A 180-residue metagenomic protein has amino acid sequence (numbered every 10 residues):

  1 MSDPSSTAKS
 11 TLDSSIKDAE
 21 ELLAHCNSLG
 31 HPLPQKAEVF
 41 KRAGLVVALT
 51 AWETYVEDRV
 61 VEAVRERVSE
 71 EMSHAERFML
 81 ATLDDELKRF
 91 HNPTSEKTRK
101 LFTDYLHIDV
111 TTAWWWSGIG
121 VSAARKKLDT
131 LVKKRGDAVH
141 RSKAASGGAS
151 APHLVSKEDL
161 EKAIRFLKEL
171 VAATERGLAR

Functional and structural regions predicted by a protein language model:
M1-T7, E38, W114-V121, S150: Short, charged, low-complexity loops and linkers
M1-V46: Charged alpha-helical initiation segments
K9, D13-I16, E20, L49 (+5 more regions): Generic structural concept
A24, S28, V56-V64, K133-G147 (+1 more regions): Charged/polar positions within long, soluble alpha-helices
H25-Q35, W114-I119, A145-S146: Short, charged/polar, low-complexity loop and linker segments that flank or interrupt alpha-helical bundles
P34, E38-T50, V121, L128 (+2 more regions): Short, charged/polar micro-motifs that form catalytic or ligand-binding hotspots
V46-A48, W52-V132: Helix-loop junctions and short alpha-helical segments
S122-D137, A151-R180: Amphipathic, Lys/Arg-enriched alpha-helical patches that create a basic surface for binding polyanionic ligands
